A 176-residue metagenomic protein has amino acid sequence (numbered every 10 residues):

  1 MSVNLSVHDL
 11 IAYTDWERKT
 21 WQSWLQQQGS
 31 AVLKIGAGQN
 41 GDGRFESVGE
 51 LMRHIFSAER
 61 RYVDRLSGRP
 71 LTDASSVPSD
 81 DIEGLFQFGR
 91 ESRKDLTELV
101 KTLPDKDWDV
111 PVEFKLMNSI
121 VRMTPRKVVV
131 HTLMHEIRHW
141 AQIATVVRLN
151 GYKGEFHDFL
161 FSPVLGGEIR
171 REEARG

Functional and structural regions predicted by a protein language model:
S2-V3: Short, contiguous pre-domain boundary segments
H8-Q27, V32-S75, M117-G176: Short, contiguous alpha-helical
G68-W108: Helix-adjacent hinge/juxtasegments
D105-N118: Carboxylate-rich helix-loop segments that flank metal/cofactor sites and access channels in metalloenzymes
